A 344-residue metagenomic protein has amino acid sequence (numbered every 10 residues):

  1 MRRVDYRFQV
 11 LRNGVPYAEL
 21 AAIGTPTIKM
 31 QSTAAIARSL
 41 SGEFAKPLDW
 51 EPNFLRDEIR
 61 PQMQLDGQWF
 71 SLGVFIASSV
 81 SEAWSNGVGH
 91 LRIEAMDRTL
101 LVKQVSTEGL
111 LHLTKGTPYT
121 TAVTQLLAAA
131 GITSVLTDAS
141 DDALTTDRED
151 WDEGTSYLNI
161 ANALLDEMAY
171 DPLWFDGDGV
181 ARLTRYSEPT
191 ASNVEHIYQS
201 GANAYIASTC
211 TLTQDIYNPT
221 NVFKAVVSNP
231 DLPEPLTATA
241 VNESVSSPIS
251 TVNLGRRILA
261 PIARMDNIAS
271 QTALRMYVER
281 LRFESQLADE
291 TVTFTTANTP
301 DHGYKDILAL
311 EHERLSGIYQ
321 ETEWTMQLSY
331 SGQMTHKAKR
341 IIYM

Functional and structural regions predicted by a protein language model:
M1-E108, A163-A169, A191-T213: Assembly/oligomerization scaffold segments
M1-L11, N162, D166, R185-S331: Acidic, small/polar-enriched beta strand-loop surface segments
K29-R38, S81-G89, W174-G179, S285-A288 (+1 more regions): Short, ordered beta-strand-loop transition motifs
L40-E43, G89-M96, A181-L183, T293 (+1 more regions): A generic structural motif
G73, L91, G177, P219-N221 (+1 more regions): Residues that flank catalytic or metal-binding motifs in active/ligand-binding sites
G87-I216: Charged- and aromatic-enriched interaction segments used to assemble and dock large macromolecular complexes
